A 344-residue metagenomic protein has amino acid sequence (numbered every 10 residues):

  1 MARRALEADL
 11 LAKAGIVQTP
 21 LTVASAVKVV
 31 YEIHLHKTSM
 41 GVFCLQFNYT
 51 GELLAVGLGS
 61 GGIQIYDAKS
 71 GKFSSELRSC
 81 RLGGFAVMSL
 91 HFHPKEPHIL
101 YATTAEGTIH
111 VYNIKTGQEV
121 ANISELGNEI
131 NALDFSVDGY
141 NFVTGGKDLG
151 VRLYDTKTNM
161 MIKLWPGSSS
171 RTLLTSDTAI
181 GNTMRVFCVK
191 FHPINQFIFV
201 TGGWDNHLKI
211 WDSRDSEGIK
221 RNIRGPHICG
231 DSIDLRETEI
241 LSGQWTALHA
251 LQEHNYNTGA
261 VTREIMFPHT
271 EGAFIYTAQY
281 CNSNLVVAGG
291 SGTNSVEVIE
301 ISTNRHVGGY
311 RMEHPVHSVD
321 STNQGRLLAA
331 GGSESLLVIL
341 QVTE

Functional and structural regions predicted by a protein language model:
M1-C44, T50-E52, Q64: Intrinsically disordered, low-complexity acidic/Ser/Thr/Pro-rich linker and tail segments in large eukaryotic scaffolds
V30-E32, S74-E76, Q118-A121, I162-K163 (+3 more regions): A structural motif specific to WD40 beta-propellers
L35-V42, S79-V87, S124-I130, P166-V186 (+3 more regions): WD40/WD-repeat beta-propeller blade N-cap
L45-G51, L90-P97, L133-Y140, G145 (+4 more regions): Loop/turn segments within WD40 beta-propeller blades
G57-S60, T103-E106, T144-D148, T156 (+4 more regions): Conserved strand-to-loop turn within each blade of WD40 beta-propeller repeats
I63-A68, I109-N113, V151-D155, L208-S213 (+3 more regions): WD40-repeat beta-propellers
E239, G243-A247, I265-I301: Loop/turn-rich, solvent-exposed surfaces of beta-rich toroidal or solenoidal domains
S318, T322-E344: Blade-level signature of beta-propeller repeat domains, shared across WD40, Kelch, NHL, RCC1 and BNR/Asp-box propellers
